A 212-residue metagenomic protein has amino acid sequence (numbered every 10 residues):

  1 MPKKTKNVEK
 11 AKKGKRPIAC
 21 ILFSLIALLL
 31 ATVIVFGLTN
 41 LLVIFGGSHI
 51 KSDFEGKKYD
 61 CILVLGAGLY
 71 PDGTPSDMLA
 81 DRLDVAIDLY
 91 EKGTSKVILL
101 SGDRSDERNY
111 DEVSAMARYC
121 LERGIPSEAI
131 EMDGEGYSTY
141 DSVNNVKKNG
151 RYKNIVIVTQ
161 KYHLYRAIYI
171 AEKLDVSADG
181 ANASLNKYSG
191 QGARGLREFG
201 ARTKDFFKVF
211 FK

Functional and structural regions predicted by a protein language model:
M1-K4: N-terminal targeting leaders characterized by basic, low-complexity, disordered sequences that direct proteins
K6-D53: N-terminal type II signal-anchor transmembrane helix that functions as the membrane-insertion/stop-transfer segment
L42-G195: A structural signal for short, hydrophobic/glycine-enriched beta-strand patches
G192-F211: A transmembrane-helix-recognition feature enriched in membrane-embedded lipid enzymes and envelope glyco-/phospholipid
